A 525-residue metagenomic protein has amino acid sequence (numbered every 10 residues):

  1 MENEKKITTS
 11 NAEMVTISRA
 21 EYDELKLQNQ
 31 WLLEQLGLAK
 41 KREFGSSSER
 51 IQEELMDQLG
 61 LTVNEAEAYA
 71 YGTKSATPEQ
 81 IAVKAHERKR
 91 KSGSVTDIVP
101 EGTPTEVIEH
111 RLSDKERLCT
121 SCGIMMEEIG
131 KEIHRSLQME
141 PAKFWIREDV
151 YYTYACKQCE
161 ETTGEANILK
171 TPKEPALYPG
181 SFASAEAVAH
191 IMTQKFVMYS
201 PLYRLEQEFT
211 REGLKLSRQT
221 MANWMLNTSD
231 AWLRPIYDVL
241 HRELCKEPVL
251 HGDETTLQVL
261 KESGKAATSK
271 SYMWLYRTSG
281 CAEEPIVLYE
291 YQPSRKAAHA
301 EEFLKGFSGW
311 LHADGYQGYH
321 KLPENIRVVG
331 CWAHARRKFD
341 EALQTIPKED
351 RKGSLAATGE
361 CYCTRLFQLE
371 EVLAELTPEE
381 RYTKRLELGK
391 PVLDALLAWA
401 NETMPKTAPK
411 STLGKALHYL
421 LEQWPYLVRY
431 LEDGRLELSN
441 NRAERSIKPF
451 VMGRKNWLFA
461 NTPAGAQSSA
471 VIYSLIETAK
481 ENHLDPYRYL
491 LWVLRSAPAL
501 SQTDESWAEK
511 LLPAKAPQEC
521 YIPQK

Functional and structural regions predicted by a protein language model:
M1-F182, H251-G252, A313: Short, flexible loop/hinge motifs at secondary-structure junctions
M1-I7, D23, E116-R117, E127 (+3 more regions): Catalytic center-proximal scaffold of phosphoryl-transfer enzymes
